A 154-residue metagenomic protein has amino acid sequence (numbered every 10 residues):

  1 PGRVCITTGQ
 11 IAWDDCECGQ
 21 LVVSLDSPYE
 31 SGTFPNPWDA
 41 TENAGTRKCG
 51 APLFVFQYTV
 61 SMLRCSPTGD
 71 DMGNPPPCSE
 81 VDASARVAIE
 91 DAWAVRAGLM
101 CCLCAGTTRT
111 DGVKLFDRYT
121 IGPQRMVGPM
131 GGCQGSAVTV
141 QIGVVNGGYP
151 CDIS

Functional and structural regions predicted by a protein language model:
P1, A12-D14, G45, S61 (+4 more regions): Secretory pathway export signals and precursors
P1-R47, I153-S154: Small/polar-rich, solvent-exposed N-terminal microdomains that initiate assembly or binding
V4, D15-E17, K48, R64 (+4 more regions): The N-terminal extracellular segments of secreted preproproteins, especially immediately downstream of signal
I6-Q10, A40-T41, D70, A94 (+2 more regions): Secretory-pathway extracellular proteins and peptide precursors enriched for disulfide-bonded cysteines
P28, G50-V55, C101-S154: Short, charged interaction patches at domain edges and termini
N43, V55-F56: Self-processing/autoproteolytic domain segments and adjacent N-terminal interaction modules in large, modular
C49-V55, S61-L103, V145: Extracellular/virion structural assembly segments
